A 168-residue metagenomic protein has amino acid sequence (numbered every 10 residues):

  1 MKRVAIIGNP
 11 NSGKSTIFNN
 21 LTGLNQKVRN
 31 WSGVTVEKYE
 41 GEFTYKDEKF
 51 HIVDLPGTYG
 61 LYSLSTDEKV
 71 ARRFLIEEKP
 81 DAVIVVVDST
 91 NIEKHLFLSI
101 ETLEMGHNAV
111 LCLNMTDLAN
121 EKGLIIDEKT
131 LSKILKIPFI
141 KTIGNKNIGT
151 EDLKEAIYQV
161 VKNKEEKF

Functional and structural regions predicted by a protein language model:
M1-G60, A82: Conserved G1/Walker A P-loop phosphate-binding module
T22, G60, L75-I76, L103 (+3 more regions): Signal for well-folded cores of large energy- and translation-related assemblies
S32-V36, H51, D67, K94-L98 (+3 more regions): Helical mechanochemical/support elements of P-loop NTPase systems and associated helical scaffolds
G33, G57-T58, S89-I92, M115-N120 (+1 more regions): Conserved nucleotide-binding/hydrolysis micro-motifs of P-loop NTPases
F43-K46, R72-F139: Conserved C-terminal guanine-recognition region of P-loop GTPase G domains, centered on the G4
S63-V70: Glycine-rich, highly charged phosphate/nucleotide-binding loops
A119-F168: Canonical P-loop GTPase G-domain recognition
